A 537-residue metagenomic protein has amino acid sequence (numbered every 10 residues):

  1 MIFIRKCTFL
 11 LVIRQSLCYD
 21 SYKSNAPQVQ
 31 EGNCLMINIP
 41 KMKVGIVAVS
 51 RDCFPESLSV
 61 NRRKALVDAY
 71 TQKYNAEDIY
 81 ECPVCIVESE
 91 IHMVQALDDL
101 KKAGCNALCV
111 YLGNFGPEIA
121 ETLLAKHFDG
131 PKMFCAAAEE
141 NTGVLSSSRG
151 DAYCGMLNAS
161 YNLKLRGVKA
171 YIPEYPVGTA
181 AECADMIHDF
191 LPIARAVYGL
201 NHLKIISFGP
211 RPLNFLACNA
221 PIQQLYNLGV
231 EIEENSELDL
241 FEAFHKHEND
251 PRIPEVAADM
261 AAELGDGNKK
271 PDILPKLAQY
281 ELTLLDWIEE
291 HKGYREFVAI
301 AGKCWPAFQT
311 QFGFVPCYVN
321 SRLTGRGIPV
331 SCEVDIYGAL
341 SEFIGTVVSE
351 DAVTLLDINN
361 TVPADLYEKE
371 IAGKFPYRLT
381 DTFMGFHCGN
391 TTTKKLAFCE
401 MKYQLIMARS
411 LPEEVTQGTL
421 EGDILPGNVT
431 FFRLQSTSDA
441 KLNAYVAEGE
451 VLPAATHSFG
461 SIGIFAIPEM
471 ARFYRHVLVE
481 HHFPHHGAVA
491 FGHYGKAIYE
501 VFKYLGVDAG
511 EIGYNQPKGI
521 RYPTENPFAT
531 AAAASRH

Functional and structural regions predicted by a protein language model:
T8-Q15, Y19-K23: Short, positively charged and aromatic/hydrophobic N-terminal segments
I37, M42-V44, E77-D78, E140-A257 (+2 more regions): Cap/lid and interdomain-hinge subdomains that line or gate substrate/regulatory clefts in soluble alpha/beta enzymes
H92-C105, E121-L124, T283-G293: Short, well-structured alpha-helical segments in soluble
C105-N114, M133-C135, F297-G302: Periplasmic-binding protein-like
L123-G150, L157-N162, S321-V334: Short, acidic/small-residue loops that bind anionic groups at enzyme active sites
A257, A262-V348: Long, internal scaffold/assembly segments composed of regular secondary structure
T324-T456: C-terminal catalytic subdomain
Q404-H537: Extended hydrophobic packing segments that form well-structured cores
